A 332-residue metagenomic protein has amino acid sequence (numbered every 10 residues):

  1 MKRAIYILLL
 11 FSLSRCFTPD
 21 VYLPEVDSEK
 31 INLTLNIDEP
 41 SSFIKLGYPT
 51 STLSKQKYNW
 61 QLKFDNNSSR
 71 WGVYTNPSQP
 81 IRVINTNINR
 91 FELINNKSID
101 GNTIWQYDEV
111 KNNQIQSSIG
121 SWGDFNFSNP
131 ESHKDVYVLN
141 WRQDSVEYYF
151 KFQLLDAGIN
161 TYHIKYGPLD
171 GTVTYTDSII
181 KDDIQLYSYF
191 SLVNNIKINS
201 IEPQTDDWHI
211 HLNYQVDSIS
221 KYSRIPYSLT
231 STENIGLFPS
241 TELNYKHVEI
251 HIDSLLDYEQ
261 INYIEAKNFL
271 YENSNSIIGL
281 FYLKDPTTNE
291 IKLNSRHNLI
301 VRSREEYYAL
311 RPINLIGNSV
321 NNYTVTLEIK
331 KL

Functional and structural regions predicted by a protein language model:
K2-I7: Sec-dependent signal peptide recognition, specifically the positively charged N-region followed immediately by
S12-R15: C-terminal motif of bacterial Sec signal peptides marking the signal peptidase cleavage site
F17-L332: Surface-exposed, beta-sheet-biased, low-hydrophobicity segments with strongly acidic/polar composition
